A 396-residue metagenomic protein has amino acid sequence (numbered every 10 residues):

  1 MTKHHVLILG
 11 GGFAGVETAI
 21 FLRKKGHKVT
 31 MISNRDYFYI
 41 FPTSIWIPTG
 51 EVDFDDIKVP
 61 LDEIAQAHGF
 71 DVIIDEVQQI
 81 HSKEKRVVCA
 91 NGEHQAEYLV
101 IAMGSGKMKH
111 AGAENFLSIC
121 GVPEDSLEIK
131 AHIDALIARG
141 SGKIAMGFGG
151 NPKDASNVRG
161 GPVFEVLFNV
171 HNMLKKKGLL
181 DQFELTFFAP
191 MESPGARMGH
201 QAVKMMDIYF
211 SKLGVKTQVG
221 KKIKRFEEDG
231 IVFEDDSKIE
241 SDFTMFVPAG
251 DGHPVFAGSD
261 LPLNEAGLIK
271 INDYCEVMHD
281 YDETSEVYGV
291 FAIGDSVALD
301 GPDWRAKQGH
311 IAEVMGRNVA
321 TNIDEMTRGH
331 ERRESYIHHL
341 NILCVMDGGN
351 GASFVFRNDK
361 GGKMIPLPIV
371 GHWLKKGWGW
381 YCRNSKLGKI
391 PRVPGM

Functional and structural regions predicted by a protein language model:
M1-H4, A67-E165, N169-G178, M245: FAD-binding core/adjacent interface of flavoenzyme oxidoreductases
T2-F70, P152-A196: Beta1-alpha1 glycine-rich phosphate/pyrophosphate-binding loop at the start of Rossmann-like nucleotide-binding domains
K28, A67, D71-K83, V87 (+2 more regions): A Rossmann-like FAD-binding core segment of flavoenzymes
V29-M31, L99, I144, L185 (+1 more regions): Hydrophobic/aromatic residues located in beta-strands of well-ordered beta-sheets within soluble catalytic
N115-G140, K238-F243, V247-A312: FAD-site-proximal beta/loop scaffold in flavoenzymes
A145-F148, E184-E192, N341-D347: Extended hydrophobic secondary-structure segments that form protein cores and membrane-embedded regions
V158-G160, S285, S296-C344: A conserved FAD-binding loop/helix module that cradles the flavin
N318-M396: C-terminal, flexible cofactor-proximal segment of oxidoreductases
